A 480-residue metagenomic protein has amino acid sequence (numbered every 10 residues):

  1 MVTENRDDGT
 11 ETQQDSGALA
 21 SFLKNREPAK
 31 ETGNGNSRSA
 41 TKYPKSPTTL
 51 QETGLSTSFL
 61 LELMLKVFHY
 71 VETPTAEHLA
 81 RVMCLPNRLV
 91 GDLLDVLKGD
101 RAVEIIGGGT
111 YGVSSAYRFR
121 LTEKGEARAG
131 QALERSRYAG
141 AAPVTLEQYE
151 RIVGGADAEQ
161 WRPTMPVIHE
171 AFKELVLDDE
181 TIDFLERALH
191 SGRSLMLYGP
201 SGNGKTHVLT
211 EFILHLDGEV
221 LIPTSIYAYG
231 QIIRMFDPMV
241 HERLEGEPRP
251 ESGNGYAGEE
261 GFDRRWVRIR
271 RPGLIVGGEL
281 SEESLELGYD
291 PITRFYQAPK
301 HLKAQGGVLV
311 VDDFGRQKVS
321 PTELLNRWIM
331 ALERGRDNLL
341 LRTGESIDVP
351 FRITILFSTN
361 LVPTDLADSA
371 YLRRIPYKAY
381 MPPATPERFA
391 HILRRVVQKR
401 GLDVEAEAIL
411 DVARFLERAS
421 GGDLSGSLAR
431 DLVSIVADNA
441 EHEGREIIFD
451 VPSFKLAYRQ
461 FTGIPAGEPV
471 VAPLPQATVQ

Functional and structural regions predicted by a protein language model:
N36-L63: Short alpha-helical segments that sit at the start of domains
Y70-V82: Short acidic, hydrophobic short linear motifs in intrinsically disordered regions
D95-W161: Interdomain "pre-motor" coupling segment immediately N-terminal to P-loop NTPase/helicase cores
G154-I182, S420: Dynamic helix-loop-helix/coil hinge segments at AAA+ ATPase domain boundaries and subdomain interfaces
K173-F357: Conserved ASCE/P-loop NTPase catalytic core
T364, M381-A429, H442-I447: Conserved C-terminal "switch" segment of AAA+ ATPases
A367-P382: A short helix-turn-beta junction within AAA+ P-loop NTPase domains corresponding to the substrate/partner-engaging
D450-Q480: C-terminal engagement/docking regions of AAA+ P-loop ATPases
